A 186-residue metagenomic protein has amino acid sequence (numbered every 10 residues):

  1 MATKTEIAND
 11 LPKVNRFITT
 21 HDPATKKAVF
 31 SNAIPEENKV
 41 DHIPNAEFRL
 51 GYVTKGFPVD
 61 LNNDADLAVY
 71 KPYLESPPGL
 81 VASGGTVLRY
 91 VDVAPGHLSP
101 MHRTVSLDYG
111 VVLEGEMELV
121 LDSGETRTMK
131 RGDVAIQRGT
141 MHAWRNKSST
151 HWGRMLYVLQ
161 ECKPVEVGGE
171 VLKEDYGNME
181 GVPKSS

Functional and structural regions predicted by a protein language model:
A2-G85, V91, D175, V182-S186: A short, N-terminal "cap"/entry segment at the start of jelly-roll beta-barrel domains of the cupin/DSBH fold
P35-E37, P72-P77, T86-V105, R138-H142 (+1 more regions): Conserved short histidine dyad/triad with adjacent acidic residue
S99-M101, L119-V120, T128, H142-S148: Short beta-strand His + acidic residue motifs that chelate non-heme Fe in jelly-roll/DSBH and cupin folds
V105-S123: Glycine- and acidic-residue-biased ligand/ion/polar-headgroup-sensing regions
D108-Y109, V134-A143, S149-E166: A short hydrophobic beta-strand segment most commonly corresponding to one strand of the jelly-roll/cupin
S123-G139: Short acidic-glycine-tyrosine-enriched beta hairpin
E161-S186: Conserved double-stranded beta-helix
